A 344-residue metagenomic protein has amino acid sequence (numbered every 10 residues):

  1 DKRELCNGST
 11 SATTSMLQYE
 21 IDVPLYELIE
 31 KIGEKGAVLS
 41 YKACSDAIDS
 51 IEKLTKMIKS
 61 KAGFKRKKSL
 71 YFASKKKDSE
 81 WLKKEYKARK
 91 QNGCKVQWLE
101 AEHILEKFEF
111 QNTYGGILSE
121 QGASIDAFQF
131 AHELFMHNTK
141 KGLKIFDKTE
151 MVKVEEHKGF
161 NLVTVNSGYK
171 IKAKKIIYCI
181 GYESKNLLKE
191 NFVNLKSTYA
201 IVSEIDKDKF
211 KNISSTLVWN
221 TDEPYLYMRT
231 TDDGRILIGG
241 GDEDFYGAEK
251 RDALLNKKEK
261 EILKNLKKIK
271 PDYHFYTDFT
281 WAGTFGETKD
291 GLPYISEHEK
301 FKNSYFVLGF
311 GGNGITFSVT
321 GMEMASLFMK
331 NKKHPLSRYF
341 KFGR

Functional and structural regions predicted by a protein language model:
D1-A12: Glycine-rich FAD pyrophosphate-binding loop
S11-T14, G122, K185-N186, V218 (+5 more regions): Glycine-rich phosphate/pyrophosphate-binding beta-alpha loops
E20-A101: Dinucleotide-binding Rossmann-like beta1-alpha1 core, especially the glycine-rich loop that anchors the ADP
E80-W81, K87-A88, N92, N112-K175 (+1 more regions): Helical element adjacent to the flavin cofactor pocket in flavoenzyme catalytic cores
L118-F135, K258-N265, G314-F317, G321: Mid-domain beta-loop-alpha active-site segment that forms a flexible, acidic cofactor/metal-binding surface
K153-T231: Flavin-dependent oxidoreductases
D233-K267: Conserved FAD/dinucleotide-binding core of flavoprotein oxidoreductases
R251-D252, K267-R344: C-terminal catalytic lobe of FAD-dependent flavoproteins
